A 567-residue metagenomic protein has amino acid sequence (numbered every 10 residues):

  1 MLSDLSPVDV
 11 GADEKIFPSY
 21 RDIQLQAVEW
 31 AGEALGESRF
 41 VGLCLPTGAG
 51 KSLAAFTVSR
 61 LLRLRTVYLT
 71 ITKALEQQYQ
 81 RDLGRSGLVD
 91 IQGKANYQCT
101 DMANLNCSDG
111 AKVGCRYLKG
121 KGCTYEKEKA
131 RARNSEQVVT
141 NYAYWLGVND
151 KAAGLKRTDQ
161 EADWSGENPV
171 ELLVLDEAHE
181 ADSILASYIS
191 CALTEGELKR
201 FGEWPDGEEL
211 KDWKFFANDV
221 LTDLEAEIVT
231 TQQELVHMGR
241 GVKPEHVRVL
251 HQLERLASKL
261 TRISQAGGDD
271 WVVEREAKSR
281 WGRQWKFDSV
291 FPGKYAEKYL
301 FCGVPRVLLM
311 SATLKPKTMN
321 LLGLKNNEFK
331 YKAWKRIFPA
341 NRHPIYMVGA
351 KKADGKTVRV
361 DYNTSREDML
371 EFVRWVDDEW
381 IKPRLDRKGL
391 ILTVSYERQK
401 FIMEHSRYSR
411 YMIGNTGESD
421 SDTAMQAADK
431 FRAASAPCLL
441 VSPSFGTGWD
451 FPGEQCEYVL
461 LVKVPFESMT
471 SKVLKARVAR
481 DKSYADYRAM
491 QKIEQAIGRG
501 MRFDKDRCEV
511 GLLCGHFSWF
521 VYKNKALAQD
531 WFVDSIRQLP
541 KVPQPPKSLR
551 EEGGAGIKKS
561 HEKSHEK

Functional and structural regions predicted by a protein language model:
M1-I16, D22-T47, R85-Y117, N149-G389 (+1 more regions): Conserved coupling segment at the C-terminus of the helicase ATP-binding
W30-G36, A49-R65, D82: Walker A/P-loop NTP-binding motif
T57, L61-T100, Y396: Conserved Walker A/P-loop ATP-binding site and its immediately adjacent core in helicase/helicase-like ATPase domains
Q92-Y97, Y142-Y144, V394-E397, M412-A428 (+1 more regions): Conserved helicase motor
R133-V148, A433-T447: Conserved two-lobed SF2 helicase motor
S135, Y142-A143, E177-A181, L185 (+1 more regions): Conserved Walker B
K351-T364, E418-W519: Conserved RecA-like P-loop NTPase helicase motor core
E509-L512, H516-G553, I557-K563, K567: N-terminal targeting/trafficking signals and adjacent low-complexity tails
